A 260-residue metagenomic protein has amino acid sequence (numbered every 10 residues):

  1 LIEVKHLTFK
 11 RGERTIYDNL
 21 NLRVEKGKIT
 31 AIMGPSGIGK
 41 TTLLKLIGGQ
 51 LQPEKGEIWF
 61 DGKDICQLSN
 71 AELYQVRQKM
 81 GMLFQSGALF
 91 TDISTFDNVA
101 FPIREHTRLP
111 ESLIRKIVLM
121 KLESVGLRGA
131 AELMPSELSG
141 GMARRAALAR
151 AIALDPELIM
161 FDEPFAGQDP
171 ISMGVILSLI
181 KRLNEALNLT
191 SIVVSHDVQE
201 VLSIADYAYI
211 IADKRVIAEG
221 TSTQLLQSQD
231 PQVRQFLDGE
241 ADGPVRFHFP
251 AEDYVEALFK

Functional and structural regions predicted by a protein language model:
G48: Helix-to-loop junction immediately C-terminal to a conserved catalytic motif
K63-D64, E111-G129: Conserved ABC ATPase "signature" region
M134-L138, M142: Conserved ABC ATPase signature
D155: Conserved catalytic motifs of ABC-family nucleotide-binding domains
I159-D162: Catalytic Walker B motif of ABC-type/P-loop ATPase nucleotide-binding domains
